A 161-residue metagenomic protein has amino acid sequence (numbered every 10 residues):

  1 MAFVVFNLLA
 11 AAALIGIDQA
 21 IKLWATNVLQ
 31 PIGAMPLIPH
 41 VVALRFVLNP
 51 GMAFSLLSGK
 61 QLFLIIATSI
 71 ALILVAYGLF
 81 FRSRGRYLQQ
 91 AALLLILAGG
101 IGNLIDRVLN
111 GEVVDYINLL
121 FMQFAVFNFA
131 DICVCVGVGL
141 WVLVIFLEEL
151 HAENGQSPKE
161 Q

Functional and structural regions predicted by a protein language model:
M1-Q161: Alpha-helical transmembrane bundles and membrane-interface segments of multipass inner-membrane proteins
